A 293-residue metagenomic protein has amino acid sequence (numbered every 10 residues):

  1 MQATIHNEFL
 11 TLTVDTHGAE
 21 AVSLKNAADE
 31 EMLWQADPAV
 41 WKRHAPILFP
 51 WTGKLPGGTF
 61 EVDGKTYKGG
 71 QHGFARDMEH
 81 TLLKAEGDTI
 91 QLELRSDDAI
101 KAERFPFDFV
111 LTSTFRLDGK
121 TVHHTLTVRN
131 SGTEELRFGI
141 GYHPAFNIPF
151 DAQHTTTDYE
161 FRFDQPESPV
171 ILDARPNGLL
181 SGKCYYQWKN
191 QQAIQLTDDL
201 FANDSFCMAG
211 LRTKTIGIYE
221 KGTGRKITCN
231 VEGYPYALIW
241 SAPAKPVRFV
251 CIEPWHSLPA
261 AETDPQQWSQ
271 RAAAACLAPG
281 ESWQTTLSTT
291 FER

Functional and structural regions predicted by a protein language model:
M1-E8: Short, Gly/Pro- and small/polar-rich lid/capping loops
T11-T66: Acidic-aromatic substrate-binding/catalytic surfaces of carbohydrate-active enzymes
V14, F60-K68, L126, A275-E292: Short Pro-Gly-centered flexible turn/kink motifs
T66, G70-G119: Extended, loop-rich substrate-binding clefts of extracytoplasmic carbohydrate-active enzymes
L83-I90, R116-T121, F150-Q153, E220-G222 (+2 more regions): A short, structured loop/turn motif at beta-sheet edges
S96, K101-D151: Acidic, contiguous internal or C-terminal segments within carbohydrate-active enzymes that form a structured patch used
I148, A152-E232: Active-site/ligand-binding surface loops and adjacent short beta/alpha elements that line catalytic pockets across
R225-R293: Active-site pocket scaffolds in enzymes
